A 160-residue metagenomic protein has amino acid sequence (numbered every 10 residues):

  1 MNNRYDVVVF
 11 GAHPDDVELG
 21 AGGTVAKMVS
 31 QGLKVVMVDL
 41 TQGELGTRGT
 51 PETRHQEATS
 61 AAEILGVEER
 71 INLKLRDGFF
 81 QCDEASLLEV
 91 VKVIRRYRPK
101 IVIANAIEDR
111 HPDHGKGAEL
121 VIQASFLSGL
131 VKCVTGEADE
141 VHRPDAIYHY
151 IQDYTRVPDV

Functional and structural regions predicted by a protein language model:
M1-V8, D83-V160: Metal-dependent de-N-acetylase/amidase catalytic core
M1-Y97, G136: Active-site rim/loop-helix segments in enzyme catalytic domains that contact anionic ligands
